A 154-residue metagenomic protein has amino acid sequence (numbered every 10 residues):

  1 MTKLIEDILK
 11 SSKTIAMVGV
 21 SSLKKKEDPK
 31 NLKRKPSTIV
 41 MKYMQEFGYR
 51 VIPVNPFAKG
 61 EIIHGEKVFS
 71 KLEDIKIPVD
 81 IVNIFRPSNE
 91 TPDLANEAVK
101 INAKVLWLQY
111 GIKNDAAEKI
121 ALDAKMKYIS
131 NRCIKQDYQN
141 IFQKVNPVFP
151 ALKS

Functional and structural regions predicted by a protein language model:
M1-D80, S88-S154: Structural/interface elements that position substrates and couple domains in central-metabolism enzymes
